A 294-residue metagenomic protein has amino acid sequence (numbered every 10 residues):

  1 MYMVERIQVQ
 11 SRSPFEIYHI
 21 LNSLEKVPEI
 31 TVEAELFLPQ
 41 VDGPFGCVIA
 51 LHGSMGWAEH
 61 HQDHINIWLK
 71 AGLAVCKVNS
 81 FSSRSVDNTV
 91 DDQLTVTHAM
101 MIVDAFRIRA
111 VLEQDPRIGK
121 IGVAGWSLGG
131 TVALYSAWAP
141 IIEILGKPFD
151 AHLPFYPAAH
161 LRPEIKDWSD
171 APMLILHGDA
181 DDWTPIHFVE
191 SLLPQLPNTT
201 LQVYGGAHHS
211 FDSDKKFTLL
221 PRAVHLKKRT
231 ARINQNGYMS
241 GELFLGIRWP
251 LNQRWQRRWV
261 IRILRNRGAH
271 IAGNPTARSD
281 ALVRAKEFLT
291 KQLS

Functional and structural regions predicted by a protein language model:
M1-D42: N-terminal cap/lid segment of alpha/beta-hydrolase-fold proteins
G43-F45, A50-D87, L161-R162, A180-P185: Short substrate-entry loop that stabilizes the transition state in hydrolases
Q93-D115, Y135: Alpha/beta-hydrolase active-site loop
P116-S127: Alpha/beta-hydrolase fold nucleophile elbow
G130-E143: Short glycine-enriched nucleophile-adjacent loop and the immediately C-terminal alpha-helix near the catalytic center
S169, L174-H177: Short beta-strand/loop motif that positions the catalytic acidic residue of the alpha/beta-hydrolase fold
T184-P194: Short alpha-helix in the alpha/beta-hydrolase fold that links the catalytic acid
P197-T199, G206-S294: Alpha/beta-hydrolase-fold serine-hydrolase catalytic core, especially in secreted/extracellular enzymes
